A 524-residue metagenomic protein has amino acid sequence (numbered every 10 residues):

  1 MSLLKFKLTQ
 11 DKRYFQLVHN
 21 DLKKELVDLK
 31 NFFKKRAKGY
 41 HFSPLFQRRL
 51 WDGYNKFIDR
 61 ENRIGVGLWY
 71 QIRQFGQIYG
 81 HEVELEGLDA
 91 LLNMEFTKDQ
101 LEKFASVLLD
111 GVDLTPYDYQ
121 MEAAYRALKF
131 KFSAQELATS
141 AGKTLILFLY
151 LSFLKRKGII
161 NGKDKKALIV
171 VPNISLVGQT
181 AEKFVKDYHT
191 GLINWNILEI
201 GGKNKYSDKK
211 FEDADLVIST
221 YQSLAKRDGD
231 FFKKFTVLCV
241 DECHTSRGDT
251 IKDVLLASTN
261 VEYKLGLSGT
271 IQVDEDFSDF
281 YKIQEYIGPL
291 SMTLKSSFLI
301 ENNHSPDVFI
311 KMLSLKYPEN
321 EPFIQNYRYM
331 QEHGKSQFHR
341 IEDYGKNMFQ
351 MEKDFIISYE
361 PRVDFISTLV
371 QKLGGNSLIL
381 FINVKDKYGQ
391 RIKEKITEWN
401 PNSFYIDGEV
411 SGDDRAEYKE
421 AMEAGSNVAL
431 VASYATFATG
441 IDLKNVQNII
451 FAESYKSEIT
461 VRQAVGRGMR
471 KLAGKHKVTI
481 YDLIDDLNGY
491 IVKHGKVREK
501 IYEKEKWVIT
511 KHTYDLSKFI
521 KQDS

Functional and structural regions predicted by a protein language model:
D89-E136: Conserved pre-motif I regulatory segment
K129-L154: Walker A/P-loop
T144-L149, F153, K163-K186, N383-D386: Conserved Walker A/P-loop ATP-binding site and its immediately adjacent core in helicase/helicase-like ATPase domains
L198-K210, Y388-R391, P401-A438: Conserved helicase ATPase core of P-loop NTP-dependent helicases/translocases
F235-V237, V431-A432, T439-S454, T479-D482: A short beta-strand element within the Helicase C-terminal
H244-M312, Y502: Post-DEXD/H (motif II) to motif III coupling segment of the RecA-like Helicase ATP-binding lobe
R340-I382, R391-K395: Conserved interdomain hinge at the start of the Helicase C-terminal
K456-I480: Conserved SF2 helicase motif VI
